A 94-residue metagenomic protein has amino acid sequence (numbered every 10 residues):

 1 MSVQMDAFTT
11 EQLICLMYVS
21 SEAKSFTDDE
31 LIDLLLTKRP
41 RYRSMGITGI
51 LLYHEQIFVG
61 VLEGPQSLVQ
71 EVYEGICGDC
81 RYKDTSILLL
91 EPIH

Functional and structural regions predicted by a protein language model:
S2-H94: Charge-rich, low-complexity N-terminal segments
